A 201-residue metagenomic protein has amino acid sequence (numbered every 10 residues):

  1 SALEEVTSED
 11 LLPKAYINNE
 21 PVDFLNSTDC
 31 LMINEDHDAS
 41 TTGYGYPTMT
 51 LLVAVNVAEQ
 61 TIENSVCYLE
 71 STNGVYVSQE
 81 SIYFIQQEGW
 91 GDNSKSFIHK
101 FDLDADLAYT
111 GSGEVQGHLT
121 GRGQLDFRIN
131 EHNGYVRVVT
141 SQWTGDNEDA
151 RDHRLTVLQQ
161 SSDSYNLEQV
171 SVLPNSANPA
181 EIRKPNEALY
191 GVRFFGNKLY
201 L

Functional and structural regions predicted by a protein language model:
S1-L201: Beta-sheet-rich non-transmembrane sensory/scaffold domains
